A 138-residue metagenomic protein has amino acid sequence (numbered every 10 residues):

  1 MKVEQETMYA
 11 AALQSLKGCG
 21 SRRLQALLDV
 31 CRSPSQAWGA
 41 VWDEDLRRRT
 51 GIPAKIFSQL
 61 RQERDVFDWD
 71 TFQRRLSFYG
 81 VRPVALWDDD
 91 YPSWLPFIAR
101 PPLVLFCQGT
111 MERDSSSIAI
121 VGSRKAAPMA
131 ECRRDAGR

Functional and structural regions predicted by a protein language model:
M1-A136: Short, positively charged patches
